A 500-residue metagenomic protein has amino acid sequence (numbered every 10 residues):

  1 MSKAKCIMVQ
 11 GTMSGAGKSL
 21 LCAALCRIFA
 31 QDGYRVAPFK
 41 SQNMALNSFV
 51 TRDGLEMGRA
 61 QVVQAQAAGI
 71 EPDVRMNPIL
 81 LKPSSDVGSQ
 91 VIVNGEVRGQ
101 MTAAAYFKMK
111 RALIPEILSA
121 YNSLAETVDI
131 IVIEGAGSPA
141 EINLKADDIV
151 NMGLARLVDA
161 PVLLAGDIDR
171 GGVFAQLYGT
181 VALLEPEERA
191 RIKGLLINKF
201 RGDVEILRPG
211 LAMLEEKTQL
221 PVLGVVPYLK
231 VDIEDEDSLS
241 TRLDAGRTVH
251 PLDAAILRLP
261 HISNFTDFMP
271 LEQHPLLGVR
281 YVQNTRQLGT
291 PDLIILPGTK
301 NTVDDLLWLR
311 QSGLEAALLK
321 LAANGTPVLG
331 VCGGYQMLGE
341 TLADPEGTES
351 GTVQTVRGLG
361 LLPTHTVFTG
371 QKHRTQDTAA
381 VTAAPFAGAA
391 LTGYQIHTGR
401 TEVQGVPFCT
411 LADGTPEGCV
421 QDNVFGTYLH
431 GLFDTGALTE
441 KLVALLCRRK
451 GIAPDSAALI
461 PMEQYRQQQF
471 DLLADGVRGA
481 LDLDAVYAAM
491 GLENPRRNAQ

Functional and structural regions predicted by a protein language model:
M1-A322, P327, D344-G347, G370 (+1 more regions): Flexible phosphate-sensing "switch/lid" loops adjacent to ATP/NTP-binding sites across phosphate-transfer
D235-S238, T341-T355, T364-T378: Conserved phosphate-handling catalytic cores of large alpha/beta enzymes
C332: Catalytic nucleophile serine of serine hydrolases, specifically the conserved "nucleophile elbow" pentapeptide
M337: Conserved catalytic-site region of short-chain dehydrogenase/reductase
